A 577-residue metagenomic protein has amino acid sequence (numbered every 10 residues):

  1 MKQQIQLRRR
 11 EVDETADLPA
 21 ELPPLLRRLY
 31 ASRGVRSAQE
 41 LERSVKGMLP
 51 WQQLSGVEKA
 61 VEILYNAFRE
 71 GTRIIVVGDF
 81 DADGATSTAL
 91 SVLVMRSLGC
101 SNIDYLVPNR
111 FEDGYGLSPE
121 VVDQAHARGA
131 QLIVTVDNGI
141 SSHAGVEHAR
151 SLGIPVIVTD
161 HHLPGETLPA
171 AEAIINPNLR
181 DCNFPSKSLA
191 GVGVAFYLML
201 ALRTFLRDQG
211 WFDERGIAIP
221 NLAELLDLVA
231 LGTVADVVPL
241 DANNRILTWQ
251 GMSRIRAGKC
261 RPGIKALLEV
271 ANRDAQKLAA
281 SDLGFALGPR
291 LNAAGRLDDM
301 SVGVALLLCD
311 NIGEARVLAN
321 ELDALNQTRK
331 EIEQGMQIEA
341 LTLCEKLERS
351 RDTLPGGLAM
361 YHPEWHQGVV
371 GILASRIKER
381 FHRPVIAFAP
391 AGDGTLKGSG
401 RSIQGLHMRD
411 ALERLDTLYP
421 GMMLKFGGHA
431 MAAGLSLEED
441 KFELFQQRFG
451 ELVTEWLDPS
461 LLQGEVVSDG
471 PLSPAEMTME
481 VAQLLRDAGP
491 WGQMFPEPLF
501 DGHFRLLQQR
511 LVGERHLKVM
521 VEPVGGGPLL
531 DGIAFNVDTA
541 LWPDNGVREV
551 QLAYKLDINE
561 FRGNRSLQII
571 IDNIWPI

Functional and structural regions predicted by a protein language model:
K2, R8-L132, L152-G153, T204-K441 (+2 more regions): Hydrophobic helix-and-loop "lid/oligomerization" segment in the mid-to-C-terminal part of catalytic domains
L7, V107, V158, I174-N176 (+5 more regions): Structural signal for conserved beta-strand scaffold positions within catalytic alpha/beta enzyme cores
R43, P108-N109, N138, H162 (+3 more regions): Residue-level "edge-of-site" marker
N66, E166-N176, I264, V521-P528: Acidic-glycine-rich active-site phosphate/pyrophosphate-binding loop
R69-E70, E314-N320, A324-M360, D393 (+2 more regions): Mid-to-C-terminal polyanion-binding domains and interfaces
D123-V192, F196-G216: Active-site cavity-forming subdomains of large catalytic enzyme subunits
A144-H148, L373, E480: A short acidic, amphipathic alpha-helical/loop segment
G193, G371, S375, L552: Short alpha-helical basic/polar micro-motif
